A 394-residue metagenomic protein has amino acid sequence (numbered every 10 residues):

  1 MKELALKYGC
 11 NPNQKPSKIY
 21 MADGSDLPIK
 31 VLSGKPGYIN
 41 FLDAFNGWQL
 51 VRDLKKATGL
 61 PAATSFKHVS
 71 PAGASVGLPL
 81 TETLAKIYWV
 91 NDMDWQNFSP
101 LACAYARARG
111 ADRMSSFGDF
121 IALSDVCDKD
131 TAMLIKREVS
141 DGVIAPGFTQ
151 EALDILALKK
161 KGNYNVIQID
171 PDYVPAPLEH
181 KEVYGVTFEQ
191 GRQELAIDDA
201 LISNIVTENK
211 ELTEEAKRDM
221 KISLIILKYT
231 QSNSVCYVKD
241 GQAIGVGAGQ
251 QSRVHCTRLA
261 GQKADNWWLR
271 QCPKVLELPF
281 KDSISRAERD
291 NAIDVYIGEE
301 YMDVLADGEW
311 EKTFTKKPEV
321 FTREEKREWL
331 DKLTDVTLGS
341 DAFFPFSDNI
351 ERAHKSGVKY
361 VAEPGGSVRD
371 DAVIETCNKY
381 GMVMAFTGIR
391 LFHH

Functional and structural regions predicted by a protein language model:
M1-L201, A216-S234: Active-site loops and adjacent core secondary-structure elements that bind or stabilize anionic groups
D23-K35, A111-F117, G191-K210, E288-E309 (+2 more regions): Gly-rich Lys/Arg/Thr-decorated short loops/hinges at beta-loop-alpha junctions or inter-strand turns that position
D53, Y229, N266-R270, K355 (+1 more regions): Conserved helix-loop functional segments at active or binding sites
A57-S65, V166-I169, S232-K239, L269-F280 (+1 more regions): Flexible, glycine/charged-enriched surface loops at secondary-structure junctions
S70, C127, K239-Q242, F344 (+1 more regions): Active-site-proximal loop/turn and secondary-structure-junction residues that shape catalytic pockets, frequently
A72-R113, I244-F346: Glycine- and Gly-Pro-enriched alpha-helical subdomains that act as flexible, kink-prone "lid/hinge" or packing modules
D119, L123-S124, R137-I167, D172-V174 (+5 more regions): C-terminal binding/interaction regions
V126, I205-E215, F344: Bateman/CBS regulatory modules and CBS-like beta-alpha motifs in cytosolic regions of diverse proteins
